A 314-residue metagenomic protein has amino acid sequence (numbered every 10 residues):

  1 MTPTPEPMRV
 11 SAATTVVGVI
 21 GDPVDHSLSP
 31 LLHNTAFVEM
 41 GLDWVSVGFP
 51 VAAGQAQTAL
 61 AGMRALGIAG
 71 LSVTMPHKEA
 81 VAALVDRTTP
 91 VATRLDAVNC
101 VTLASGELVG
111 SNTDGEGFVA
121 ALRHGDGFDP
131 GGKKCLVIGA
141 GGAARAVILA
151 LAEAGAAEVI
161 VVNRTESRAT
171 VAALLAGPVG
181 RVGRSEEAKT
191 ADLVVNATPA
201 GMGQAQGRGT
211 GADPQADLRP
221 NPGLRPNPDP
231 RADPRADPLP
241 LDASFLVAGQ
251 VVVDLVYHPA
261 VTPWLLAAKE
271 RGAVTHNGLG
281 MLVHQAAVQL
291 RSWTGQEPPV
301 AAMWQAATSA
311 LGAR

Functional and structural regions predicted by a protein language model:
T2-G127, P259: Phosphate/diphosphate ligand-binding glycine-rich loop within oxidoreductases
V10-S11, P130-G131, E153-G155, P240-G249: Short, conserved loop/helix-junction motifs that constitute active-site signature segments in enzyme catalytic cores
V16, V45, K134, A157-V159 (+1 more regions): Residues at the starts of beta-strands that form the adenosine-phosphate
G21, G110-G115, L122-D126, G131-E153 (+1 more regions): Glycine-rich adenosine-cofactor-binding loop
G132, G249-V251, L255-R314: Adenosine-phosphate binding glycine-rich loop
A154-A176: NAD(P)-binding Rossmann-fold cofactor-contacting core
G177-T275: Rossmann-like adenosine-cofactor binding region
